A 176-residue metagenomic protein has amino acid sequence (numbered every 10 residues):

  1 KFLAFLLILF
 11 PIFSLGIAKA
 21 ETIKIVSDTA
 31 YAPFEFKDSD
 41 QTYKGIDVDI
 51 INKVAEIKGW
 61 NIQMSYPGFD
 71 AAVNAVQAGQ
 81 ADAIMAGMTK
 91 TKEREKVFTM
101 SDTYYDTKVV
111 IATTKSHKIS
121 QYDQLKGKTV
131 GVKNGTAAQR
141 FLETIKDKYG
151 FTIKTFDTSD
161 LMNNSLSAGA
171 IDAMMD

Functional and structural regions predicted by a protein language model:
K1-F5: Bacterial N-terminal signal peptides that target proteins for export
L6-I8, A18: Cleavable N-terminal signal peptides
F13-A20: Sec/Tat signal peptide C-region and signal peptidase I cleavage site
E21-M88, I153-T155, N164: Extracytoplasmic small-molecule ligand-binding "clamshell" domains of the periplasmic binding protein/Venus flytrap
D28, F98-I111, Q124, S159: Short Pro/Gly-enriched coil loops immediately N-terminal to beta-strands
K92-T103, D147-G150: Ligand-binding "clamshell"
T113-V130: Flexible hinge/capping segments at coil-to-helix
G131-K146: Secondary-structure junction motif
